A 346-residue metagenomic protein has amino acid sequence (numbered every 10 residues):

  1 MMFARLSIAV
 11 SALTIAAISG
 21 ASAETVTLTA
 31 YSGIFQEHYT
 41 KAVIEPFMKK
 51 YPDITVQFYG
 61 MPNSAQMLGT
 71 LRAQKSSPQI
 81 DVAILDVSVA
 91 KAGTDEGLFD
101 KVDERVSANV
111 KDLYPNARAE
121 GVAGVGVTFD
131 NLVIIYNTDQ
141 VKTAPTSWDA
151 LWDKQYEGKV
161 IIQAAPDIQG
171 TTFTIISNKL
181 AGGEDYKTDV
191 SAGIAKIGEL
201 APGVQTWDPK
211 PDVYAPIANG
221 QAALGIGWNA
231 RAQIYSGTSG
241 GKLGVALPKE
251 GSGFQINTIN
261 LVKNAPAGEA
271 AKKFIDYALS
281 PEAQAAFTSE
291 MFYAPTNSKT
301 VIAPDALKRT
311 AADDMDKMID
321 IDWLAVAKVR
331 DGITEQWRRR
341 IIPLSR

Functional and structural regions predicted by a protein language model:
E24-A90: Early extracytoplasmic/lumenal segment of secretory-pathway proteins
S32-T40, Q79-I80, I84-Q221: Extracytoplasmic ligand-binding site segments that recognize negatively charged/polar headgroups
V89-A92, A218-N219, L224-K242: A ligand-binding cleft/hinge motif common to bilobed small-molecule-binding domains
D100-A108, V122-G124, W152, L224 (+2 more regions): Short beta-strand->loop
D130, I194-L200, S239-K263, K299: Periplasmic-binding protein-like
I134-Q140, N178-K179, Q255-A267, A286-F287: A bilobed periplasmic-binding-protein/Venus flytrap-type ligand-binding module shared by bacterial periplasmic
V262-M318: Mature extracytoplasmic/periplasmic domains
K317-R346: Conserved C-terminal helix/tail region of periplasmic/extracytoplasmic solute-binding proteins
